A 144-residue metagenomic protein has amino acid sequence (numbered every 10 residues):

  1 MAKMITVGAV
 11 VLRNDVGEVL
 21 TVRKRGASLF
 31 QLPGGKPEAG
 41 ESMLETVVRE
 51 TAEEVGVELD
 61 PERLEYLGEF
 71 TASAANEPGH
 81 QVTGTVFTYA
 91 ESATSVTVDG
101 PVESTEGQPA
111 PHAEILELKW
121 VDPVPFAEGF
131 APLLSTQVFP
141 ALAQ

Functional and structural regions predicted by a protein language model:
M1-V19, K36, T88: Conserved N-terminal beta-strand and adjoining loop/helix that marks the start of the Nudix/MutT-like hydrolase domain
A2, F70-E106, K119-P123, Q137-L142: Active-site-adjacent beta-strand/loop module that shapes the phosphate/pyrophosphate-binding cleft
I5, E65, H80-G84, A113: Short connector loops at helix/strand junctions that flank enzyme active sites, especially segments positioning acidic
N14, E18-E54, E58: Conserved Nudix-box catalytic region and its N-terminal flanking loop in Nudix hydrolases and closely related
Q31, E65, V86-T88: Conserved beta-strand segments that form the floor/walls of ligand-binding pockets within enzyme and binding domains
E58-G68: A short coil-to-beta-strand element that immediately follows conserved catalytic motifs
E128-Q144: Charged phosphate-binding loop/patch that engages nucleotide di/tri-phosphates or the phosphate backbone of nucleic
